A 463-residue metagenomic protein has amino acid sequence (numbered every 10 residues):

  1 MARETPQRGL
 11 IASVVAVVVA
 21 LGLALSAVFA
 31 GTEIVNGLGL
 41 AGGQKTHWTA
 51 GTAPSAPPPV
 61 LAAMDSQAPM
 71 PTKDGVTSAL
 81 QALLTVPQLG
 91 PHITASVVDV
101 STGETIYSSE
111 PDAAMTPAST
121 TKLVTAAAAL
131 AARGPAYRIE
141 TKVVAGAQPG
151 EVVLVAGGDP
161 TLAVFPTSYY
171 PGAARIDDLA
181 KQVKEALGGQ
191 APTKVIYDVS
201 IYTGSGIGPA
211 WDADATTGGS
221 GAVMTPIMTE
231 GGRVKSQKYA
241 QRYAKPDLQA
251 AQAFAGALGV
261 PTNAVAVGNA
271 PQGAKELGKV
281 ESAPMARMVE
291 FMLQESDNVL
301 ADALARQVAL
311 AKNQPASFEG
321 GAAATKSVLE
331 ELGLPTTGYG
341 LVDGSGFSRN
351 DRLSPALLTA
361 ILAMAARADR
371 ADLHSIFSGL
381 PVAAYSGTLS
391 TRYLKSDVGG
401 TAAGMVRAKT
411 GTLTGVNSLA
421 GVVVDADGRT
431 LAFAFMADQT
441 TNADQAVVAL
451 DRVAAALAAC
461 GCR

Functional and structural regions predicted by a protein language model:
A2-T46, R463: Hydrophobic single-pass membrane-targeting/anchoring helices
H47-A114, A180-A191: Beta-lactamase-like hydrolase cores
G103, P117-P135, I227, A253-F254 (+2 more regions): Active-site SXXK
S108, L310-R463: Small-residue-rich helix-loop
A132-A147, G219, T262-N269, D372-F377: Short, well-structured active-site flanking segments
T141-Q148, V152-T217, V223-A250, M285-A322: Active-site-adjacent helix/loop patches that line small-molecule binding or acyl-intermediate pockets
G188, I196-A257, V280, D351-T401: A conserved catalytic-loop motif detector
G232-S375: A small/polar active-site loop signature that marks catalytic segments
